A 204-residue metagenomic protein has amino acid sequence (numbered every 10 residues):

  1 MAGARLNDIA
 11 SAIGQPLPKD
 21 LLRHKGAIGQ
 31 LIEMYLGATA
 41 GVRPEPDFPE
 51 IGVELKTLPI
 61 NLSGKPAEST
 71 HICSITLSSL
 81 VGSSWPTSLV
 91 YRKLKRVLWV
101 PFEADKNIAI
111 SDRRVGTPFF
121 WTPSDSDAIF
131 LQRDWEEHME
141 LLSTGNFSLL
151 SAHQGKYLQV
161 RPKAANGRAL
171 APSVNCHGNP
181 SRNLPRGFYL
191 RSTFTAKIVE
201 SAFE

Functional and structural regions predicted by a protein language model:
M1-P49, E54-E204: Nucleic-acid endonuclease domains
